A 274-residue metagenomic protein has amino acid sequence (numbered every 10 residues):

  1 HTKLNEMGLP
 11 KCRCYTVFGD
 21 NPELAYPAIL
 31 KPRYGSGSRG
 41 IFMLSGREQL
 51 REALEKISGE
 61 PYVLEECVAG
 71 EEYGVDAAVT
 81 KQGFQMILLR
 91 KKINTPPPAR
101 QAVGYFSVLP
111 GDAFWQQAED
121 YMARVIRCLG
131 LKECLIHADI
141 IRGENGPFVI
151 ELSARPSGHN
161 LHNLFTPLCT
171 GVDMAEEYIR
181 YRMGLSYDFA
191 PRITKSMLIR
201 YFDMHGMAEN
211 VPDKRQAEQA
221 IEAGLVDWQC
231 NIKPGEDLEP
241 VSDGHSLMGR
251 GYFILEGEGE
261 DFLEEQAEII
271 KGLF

Functional and structural regions predicted by a protein language model:
H1-A69, T80-Q82, Y105-D120, R124: Active-site nucleotide/adenylate-binding loops and adjacent lid/helix of ATP-dependent enzymes
K11, I41, E72-G74, K195-I199 (+1 more regions): Short hydrophobic/aromatic beta-strand or adjacent loop that forms the aromatic wall/cage of a ligand/substrate-binding
C14, L30, L64, M86-L89 (+2 more regions): Generic preference for hydrophobic
V17-G19, I93, I140: Conserved beta-strand edge residues that scaffold enzyme active sites
P22-Y26, K81, R142-F148, G244-G249: A short, glycine/Asx- and small/polar-enriched loop/turn that sits immediately N-terminal to a beta-strand
P32-Y34, P98-A99, G158, D243-G249: Short, flexible turn/loop "capping" segments at secondary-structure junctions
E66-L131, L135, R142, V149 (+3 more regions): ATP-dependent carboxylate/phosphate-activation module, predominantly the ATP-grasp catalytic core and closely related
I179-F274: Peripheral (often C-terminal) accessory segments that flank ATP-dependent C-N-forming ligase machineries
